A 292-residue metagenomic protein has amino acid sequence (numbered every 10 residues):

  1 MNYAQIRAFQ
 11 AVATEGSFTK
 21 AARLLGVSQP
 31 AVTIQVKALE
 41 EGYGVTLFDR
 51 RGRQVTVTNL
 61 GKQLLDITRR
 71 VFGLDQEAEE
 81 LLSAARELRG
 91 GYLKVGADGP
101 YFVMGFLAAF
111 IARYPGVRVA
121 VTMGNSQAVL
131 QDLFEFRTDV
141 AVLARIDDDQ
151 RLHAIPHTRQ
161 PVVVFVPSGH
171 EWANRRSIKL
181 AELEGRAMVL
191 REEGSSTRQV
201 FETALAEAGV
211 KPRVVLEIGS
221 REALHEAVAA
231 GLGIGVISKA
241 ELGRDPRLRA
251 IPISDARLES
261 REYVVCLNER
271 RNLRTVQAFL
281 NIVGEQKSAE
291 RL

Functional and structural regions predicted by a protein language model:
Q10-S28: Short helix-boundary/capping micro-motifs
E40-V57: A short LG(V/I)-centered, amphipathic sequence patch enriched for acidic residue(s) preceding the LG motif
G42-Y43, Q63-R86: Alpha-helical linker/hinge and terminal dimerization helices associated with HTH transcriptional regulators
E87, L152-M188: Flexible hinge/capping segments at coil-to-helix
L88-D149, I218: Central regulatory/effector-binding core of bacterial HTH transcription factors
N125-L130, F134-T138, L143-A144, G194-I251: Hydrophobic hinge/microswitch elements
W172, A187-A208, N272-L280, E290-R291: Secondary-structure junction motif
P252-L292: A late-sequence structural motif
